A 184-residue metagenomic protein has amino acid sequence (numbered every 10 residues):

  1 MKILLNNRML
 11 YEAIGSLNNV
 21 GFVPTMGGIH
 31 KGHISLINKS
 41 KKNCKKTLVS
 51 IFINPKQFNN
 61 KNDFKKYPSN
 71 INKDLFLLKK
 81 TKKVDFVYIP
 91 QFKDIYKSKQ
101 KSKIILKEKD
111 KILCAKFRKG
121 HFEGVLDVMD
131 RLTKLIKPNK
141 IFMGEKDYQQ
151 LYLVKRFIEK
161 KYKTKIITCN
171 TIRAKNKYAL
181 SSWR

Functional and structural regions predicted by a protein language model:
M1-R184: Nucleotidyltransferase catalytic core that binds NTPs
